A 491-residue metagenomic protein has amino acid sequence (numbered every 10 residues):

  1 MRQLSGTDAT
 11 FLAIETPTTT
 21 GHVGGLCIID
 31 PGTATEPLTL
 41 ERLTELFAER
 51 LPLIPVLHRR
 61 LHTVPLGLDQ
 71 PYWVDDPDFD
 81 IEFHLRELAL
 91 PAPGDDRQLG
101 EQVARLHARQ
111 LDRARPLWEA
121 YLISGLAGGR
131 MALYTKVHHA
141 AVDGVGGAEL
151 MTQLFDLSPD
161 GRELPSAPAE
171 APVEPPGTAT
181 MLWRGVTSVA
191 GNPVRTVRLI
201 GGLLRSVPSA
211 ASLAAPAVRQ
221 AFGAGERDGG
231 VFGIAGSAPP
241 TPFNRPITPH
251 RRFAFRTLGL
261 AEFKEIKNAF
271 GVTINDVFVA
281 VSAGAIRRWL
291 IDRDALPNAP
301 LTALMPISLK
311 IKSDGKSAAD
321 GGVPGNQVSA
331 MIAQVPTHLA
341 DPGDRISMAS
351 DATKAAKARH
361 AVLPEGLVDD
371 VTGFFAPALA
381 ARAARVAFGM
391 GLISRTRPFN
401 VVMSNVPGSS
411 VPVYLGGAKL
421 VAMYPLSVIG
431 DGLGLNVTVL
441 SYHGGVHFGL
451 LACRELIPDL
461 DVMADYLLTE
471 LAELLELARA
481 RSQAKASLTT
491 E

Functional and structural regions predicted by a protein language model:
M1-D8, G24-T39, T44-L433, V437-L468 (+1 more regions): Soluble acyl-CoA-dependent acyltransferase catalytic core bearing the H(X)4D motif
G6-P17: Acidic, low-complexity proline/glycine-rich segments
T20-G21: TRNA-binding/sensing appendages of the translation machinery
